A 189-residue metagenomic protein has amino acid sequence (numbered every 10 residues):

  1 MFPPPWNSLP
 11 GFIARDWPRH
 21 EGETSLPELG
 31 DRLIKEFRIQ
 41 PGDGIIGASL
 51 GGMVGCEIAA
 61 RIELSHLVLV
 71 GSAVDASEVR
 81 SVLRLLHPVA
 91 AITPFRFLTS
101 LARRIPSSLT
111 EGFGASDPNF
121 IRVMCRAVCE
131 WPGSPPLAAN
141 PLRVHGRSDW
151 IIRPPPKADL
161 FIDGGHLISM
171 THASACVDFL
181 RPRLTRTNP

Functional and structural regions predicted by a protein language model:
M1-P41, D159, G165: Active-site catalytic motif of lipid deacylating hydrolases and related acyltransferases
P4, E57-R61: Active-site signature of alpha/beta-hydrolase-fold catalytic machinery across serine- and Asp/Cys-nucleophile hydrolases
T24, G164-F179: Catalytic histidine-centered segment of alpha/beta-hydrolase-like enzymes
I46-G55: Gly/Ala-rich beta-loop-alpha elbow adjacent to hydrolase catalytic centers
R61-P94: Flexible "cap/lid" loop of the alpha/beta hydrolase fold
I105-A138: Hydrophobic, aromatic-rich cap/lid helix
P136-P141, R153-K157: Short, proline-enriched alpha-helix->beta-strand connector loops that line the catalytic pocket of alpha/beta-hydrolase
R143-D149: Short beta-strand/loop motif that positions the catalytic acidic residue of the alpha/beta-hydrolase fold
